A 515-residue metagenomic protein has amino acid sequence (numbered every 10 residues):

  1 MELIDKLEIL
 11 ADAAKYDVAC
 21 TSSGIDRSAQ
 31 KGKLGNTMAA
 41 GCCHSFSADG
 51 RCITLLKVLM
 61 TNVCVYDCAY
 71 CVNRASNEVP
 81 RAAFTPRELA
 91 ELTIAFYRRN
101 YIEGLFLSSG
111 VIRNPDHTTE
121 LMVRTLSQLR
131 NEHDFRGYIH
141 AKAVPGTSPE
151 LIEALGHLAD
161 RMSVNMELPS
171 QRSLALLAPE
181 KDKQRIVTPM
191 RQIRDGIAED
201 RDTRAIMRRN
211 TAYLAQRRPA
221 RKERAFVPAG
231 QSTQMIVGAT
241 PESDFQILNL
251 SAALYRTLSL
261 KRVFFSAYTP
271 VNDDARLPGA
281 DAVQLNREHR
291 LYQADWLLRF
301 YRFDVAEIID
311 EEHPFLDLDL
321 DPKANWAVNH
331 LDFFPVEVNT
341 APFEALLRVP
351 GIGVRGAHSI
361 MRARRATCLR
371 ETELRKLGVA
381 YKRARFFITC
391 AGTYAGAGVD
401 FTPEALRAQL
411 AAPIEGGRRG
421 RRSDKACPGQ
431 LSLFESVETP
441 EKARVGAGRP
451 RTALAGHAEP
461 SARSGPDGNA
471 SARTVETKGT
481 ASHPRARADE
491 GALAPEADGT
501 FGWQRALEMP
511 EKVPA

Functional and structural regions predicted by a protein language model:
M1-V63, A380, T389, G396-S461 (+2 more regions): Flexible, acidic/Gly-rich N-terminal and inter-domain linker regions that tether and position cofactor-handling modules
M1-Y66, Y70-T233, T240-P241, L254 (+2 more regions): Conserved Radical SAM active-site core
A175, R185-I193, G238-Q246, A252 (+1 more regions): A structural motif corresponding to the C-terminal lobe/cap of the Radical SAM core domain
R276-A345, F386-P413: Long, highly charged, low-complexity intrinsically disordered interaction regions that mediate electrostatic DNA/RNA
A363-R364: Residue-level signature of tetratricopeptide-repeat
E373-C390: Extracellular LysM carbohydrate-binding repeats and other cell-envelope/extracellular binding modules
